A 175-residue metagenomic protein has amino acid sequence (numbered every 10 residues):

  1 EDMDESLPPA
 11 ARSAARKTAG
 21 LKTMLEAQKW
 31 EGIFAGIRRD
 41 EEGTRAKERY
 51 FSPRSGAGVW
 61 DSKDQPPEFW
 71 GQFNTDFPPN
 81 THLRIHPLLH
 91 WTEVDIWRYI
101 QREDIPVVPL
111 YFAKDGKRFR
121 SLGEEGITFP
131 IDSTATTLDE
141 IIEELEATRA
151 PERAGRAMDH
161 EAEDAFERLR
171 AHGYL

Functional and structural regions predicted by a protein language model:
E1-L175: Nucleotide-activated chemistry modules centered on ATP-dependent adenylation/adenylyltransferase
